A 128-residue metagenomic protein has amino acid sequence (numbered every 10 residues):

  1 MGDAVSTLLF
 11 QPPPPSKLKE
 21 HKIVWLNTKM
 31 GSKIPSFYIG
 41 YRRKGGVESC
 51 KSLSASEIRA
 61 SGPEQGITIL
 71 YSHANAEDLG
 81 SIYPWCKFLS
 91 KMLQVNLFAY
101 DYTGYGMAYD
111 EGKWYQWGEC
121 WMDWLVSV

Functional and structural regions predicted by a protein language model:
M1-S56: An N-terminal hydrophobic leader/cap segment in hydrolases
L9, S36, I69-S72, L97-Y102: Structural signal for hydrophobic/aromatic residues that build the beta-strand cores of folded beta-sheet domains
I34-P35, Q65, L93-N96: Membrane-interfacial loop- and helix-cap regions that link adjacent transmembrane helices in polytopic membrane proteins
K44-G46, L79-G80, Y105-A108: Eukaryotic short linear interaction motifs
S49, L53-I58, P63-A74: Short beta-strand element of the alpha/beta-hydrolase
A74-K91, D110-E111: The serine-hydrolase catalytic nucleophile loop
S90-Y109: Conserved alpha/beta-hydrolase
E111-V128: Alpha/beta-hydrolase active-site loop
